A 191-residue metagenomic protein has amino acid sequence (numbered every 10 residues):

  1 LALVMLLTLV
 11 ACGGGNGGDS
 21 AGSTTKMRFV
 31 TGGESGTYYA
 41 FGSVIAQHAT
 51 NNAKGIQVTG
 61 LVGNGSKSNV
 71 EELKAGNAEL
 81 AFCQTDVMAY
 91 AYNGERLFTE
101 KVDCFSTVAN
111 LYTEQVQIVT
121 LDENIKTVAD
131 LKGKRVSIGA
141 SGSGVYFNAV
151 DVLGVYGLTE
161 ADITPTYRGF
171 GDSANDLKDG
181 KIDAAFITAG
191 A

Functional and structural regions predicted by a protein language model:
L1-M27: Short, low-complexity disordered leader/linker segments with a strong preference for bacterial N-terminal type II
G22-M27, T37-G42, S68-M88, Q117: Conserved N-terminal glycine/acidic-rich loop preference
T24-N52, I56, T113-D179: Bilobed "Venus flytrap"/periplasmic-binding protein-like clamshell domains and structurally analogous long
G55, E79-C83, M88-Y90, F98-V102: Short helix C-cap/helix-to-loop transition motifs enriched in small/turn-promoting residues
G55-S68: Early extracytoplasmic/lumenal segment of secretory-pathway proteins
K74-C83, K134-V136, D179-I187: Alpha-to-beta junction loops
T85-V87, E95-R96, E160-A191: Pocket-lining segment of extracytoplasmic ligand-binding domains
T99-L111: A structural signal for short loop-to-beta-strand junctions that line the ligand-binding cleft of periplasmic/secreted
